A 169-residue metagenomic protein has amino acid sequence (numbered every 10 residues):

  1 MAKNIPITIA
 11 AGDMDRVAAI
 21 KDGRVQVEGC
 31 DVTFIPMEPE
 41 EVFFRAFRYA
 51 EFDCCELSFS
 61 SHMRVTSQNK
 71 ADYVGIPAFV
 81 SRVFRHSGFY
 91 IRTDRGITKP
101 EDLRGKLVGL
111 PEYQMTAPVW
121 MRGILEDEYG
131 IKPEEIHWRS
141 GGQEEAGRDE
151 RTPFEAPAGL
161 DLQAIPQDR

Functional and structural regions predicted by a protein language model:
A2-T8: Extreme N-terminal starter segment of soluble prokaryotic enzymes
T8, G12-G147: Short, glycine-/small- and polar/acidic-enriched structural segments that line small-molecule recognition paths
G141-R169: Loop-centered beta-sheet repeat module
